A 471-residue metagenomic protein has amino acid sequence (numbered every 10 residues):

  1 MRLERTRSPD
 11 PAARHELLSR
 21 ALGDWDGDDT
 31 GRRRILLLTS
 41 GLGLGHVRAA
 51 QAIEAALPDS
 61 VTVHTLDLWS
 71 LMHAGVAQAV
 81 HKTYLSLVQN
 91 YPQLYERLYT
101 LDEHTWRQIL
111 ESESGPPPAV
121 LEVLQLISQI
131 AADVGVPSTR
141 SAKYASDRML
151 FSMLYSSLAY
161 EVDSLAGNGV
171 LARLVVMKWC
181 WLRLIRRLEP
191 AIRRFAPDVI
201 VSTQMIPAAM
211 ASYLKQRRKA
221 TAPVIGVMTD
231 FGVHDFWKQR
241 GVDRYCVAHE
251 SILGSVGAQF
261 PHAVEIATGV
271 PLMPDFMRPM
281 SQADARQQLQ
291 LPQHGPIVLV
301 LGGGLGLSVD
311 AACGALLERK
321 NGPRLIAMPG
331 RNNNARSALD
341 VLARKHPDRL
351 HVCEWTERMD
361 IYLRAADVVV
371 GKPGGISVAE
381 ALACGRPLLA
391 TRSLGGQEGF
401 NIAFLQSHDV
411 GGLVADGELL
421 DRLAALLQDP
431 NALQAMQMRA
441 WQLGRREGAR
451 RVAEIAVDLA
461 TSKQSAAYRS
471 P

Functional and structural regions predicted by a protein language model:
R2-T6, Q51-R186: Conserved N-terminal ligand/cofactor-binding loop architecture of enzyme catalytic domains
G241-G304, N332: A nucleotide-sugar donor-handling region in carbohydrate enzymes
M280-Q287, L291-A365: Donor-nucleotide binding loops and adjacent catalytic segments primarily of GT-B fold Leloir glycosyltransferases
R364-P373: Acidic donor-binding loop of glycosyltransferase active sites
A366-D367, G385-P387: A short alpha->beta transition loop at the rim of the catalytic pocket in nucleotide-sugar-dependent
H408-D409, A415-A432: C-terminal "capping" alpha-helix adjacent to the active site of nucleotide-linked donor transferases in cell-envelope
A432-R446: A short, well-ordered alpha-helix in the C-terminal region of glycosyltransferases
R445-P471: C-terminal alpha-helical cap of glycosyltransferases
